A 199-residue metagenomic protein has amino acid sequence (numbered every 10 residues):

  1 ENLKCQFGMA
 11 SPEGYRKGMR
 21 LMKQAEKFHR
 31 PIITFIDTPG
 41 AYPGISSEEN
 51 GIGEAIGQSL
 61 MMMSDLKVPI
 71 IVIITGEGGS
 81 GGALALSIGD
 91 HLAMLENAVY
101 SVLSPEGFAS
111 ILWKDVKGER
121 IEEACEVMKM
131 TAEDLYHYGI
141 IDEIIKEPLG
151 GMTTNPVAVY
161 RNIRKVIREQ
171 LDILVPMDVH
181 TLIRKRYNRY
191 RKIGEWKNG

Functional and structural regions predicted by a protein language model:
E1-C5, Y15-Y42: A structural preference for short, pocket-lining loop segments at secondary-structure junctions
E1-P12, I45-G53: Glycine-rich tight-turn/loop motif centered on a GG-T
F7, A124, V179: Generic anion/oxyanion-binding catalytic loop in active/binding sites
S11-G14, M128: Short, conserved glycine- and acidic-residue-centered signature motifs in active-site or ligand-binding loops
I36-R168, D172, P176: Conserved catalytic cores of soluble enzyme domains, especially glycine-rich substrate-binding beta-alpha loops
I163, E169-G199: C-terminal alpha-helix plus adjacent terminal tail
